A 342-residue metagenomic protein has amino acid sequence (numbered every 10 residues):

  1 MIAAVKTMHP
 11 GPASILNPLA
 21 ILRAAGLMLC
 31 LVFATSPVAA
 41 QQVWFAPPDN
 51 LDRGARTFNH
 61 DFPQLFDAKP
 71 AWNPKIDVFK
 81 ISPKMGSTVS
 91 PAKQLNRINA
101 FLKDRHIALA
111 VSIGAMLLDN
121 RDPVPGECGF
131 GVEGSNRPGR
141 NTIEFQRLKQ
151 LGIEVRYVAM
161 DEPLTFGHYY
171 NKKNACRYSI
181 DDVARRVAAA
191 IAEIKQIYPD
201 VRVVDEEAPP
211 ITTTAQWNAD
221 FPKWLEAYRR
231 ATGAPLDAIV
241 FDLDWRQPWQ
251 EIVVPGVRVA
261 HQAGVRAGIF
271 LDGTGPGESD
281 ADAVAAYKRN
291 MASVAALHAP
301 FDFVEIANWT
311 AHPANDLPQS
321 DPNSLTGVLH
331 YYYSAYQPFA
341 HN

Functional and structural regions predicted by a protein language model:
R23-A34: Bacterial N-terminal signal peptides
F45-P48, A110-G114, I197-F221, V240-W245 (+2 more regions): Aromatic-lined carbohydrate-recognition surfaces of secreted/lumenal glycan-active proteins
F58-V89: Catalytic domains of carbohydrate-active enzymes, especially glycoside hydrolases
L65-P74, Q94-L109, Q146-I153, A192-Y198 (+3 more regions): Acidic (Asp/Glu)-rich catalytic clusters
I81, R156, M160-E162, W224-W249 (+1 more regions): Aromatic- and acid-rich polysaccharide-binding/catalytic face of secreted or lumenal carbohydrate-active enzymes
R97-A189, D280-V284: Substrate-binding cleft of extracellular glycoside hydrolase catalytic domains
R137-L148, E162-D200, E207-F221, L243 (+2 more regions): Active-site cleft segment of glycoside hydrolase catalytic domains centered on the general acid/base Glu
L243-R246, L271-N342: Substrate-binding cleft of secreted/luminal carbohydrate-active enzymes
